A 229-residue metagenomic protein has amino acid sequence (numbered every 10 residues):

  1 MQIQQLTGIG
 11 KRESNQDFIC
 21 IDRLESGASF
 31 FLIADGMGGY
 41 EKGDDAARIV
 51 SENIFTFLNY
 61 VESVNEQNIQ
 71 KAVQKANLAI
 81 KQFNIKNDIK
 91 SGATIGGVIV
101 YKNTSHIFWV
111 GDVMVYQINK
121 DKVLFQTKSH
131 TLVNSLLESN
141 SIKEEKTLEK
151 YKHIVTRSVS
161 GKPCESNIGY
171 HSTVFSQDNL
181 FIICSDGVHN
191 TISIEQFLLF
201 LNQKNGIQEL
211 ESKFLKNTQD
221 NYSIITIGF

Functional and structural regions predicted by a protein language model:
M1-F229: PP2C/PPM-type serine/threonine phosphatase catalytic domain
